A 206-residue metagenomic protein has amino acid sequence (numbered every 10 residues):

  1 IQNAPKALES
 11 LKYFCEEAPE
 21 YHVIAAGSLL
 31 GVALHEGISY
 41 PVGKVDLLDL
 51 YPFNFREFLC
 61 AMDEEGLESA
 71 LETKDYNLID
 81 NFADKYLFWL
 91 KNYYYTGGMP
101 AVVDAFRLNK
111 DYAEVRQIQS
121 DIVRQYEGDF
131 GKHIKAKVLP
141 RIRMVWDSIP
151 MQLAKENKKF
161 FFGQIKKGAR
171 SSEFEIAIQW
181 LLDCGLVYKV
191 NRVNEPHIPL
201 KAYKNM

Functional and structural regions predicted by a protein language model:
Q2-I24: Conserved Walker B catalytic segment
Y13-F14, G31-L47, L59-E64: Short regulatory helix/loop adjacent to the ATP-binding pocket of P-loop NTPases
H22-S28, D49, F58: Structural recognition of the conserved hydrophobic beta-strand(s) that form the central parallel beta-sheet of P-loop
A26-L30, Y51-F53, V193-N194: A short beta-strand-to-loop transition that corresponds to the Sensor-1 phosphate-sensing loop of AAA+ P-loop ATPases
I38-G43, E64-K74, I122-Y126: Acidic/polar active-site rim loop that often engages polyanionic ligands
D49-A101: Amphipathic alpha-helical segments of the small helical/lid subdomains adjacent to P-loop NTPase cores
M99, D104-M206: Accessory nucleic acid-recognition modules appended to NTPase machines
